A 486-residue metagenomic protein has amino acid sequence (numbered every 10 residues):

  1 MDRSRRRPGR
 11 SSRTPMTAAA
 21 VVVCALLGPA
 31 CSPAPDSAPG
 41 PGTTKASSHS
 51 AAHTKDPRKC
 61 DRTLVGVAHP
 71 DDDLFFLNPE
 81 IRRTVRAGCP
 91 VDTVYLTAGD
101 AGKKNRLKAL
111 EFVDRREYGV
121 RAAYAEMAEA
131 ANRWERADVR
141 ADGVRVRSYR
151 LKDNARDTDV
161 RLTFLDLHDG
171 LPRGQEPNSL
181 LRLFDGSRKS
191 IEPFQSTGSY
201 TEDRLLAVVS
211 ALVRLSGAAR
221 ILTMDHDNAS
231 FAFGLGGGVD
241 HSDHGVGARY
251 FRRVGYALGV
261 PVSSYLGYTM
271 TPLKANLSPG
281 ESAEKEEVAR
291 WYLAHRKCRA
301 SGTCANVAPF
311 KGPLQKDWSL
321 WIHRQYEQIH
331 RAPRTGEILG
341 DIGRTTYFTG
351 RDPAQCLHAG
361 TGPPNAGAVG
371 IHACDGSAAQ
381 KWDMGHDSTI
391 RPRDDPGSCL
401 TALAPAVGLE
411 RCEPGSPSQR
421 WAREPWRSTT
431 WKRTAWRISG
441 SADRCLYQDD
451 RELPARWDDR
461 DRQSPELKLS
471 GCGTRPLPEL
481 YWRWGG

Functional and structural regions predicted by a protein language model:
M1-A46: Secretory targeting and sorting signals
A30-S32, K59-D61, R299, T303-A305 (+6 more regions): Sequence contexts marking disulfide-bonded cysteines in secreted/extracellular proteins
G40-E202, L206-L215, S282, E286-G302 (+1 more regions): Active-site rim/loop-helix segments in enzyme catalytic domains that contact anionic ligands
L77-E80, R116, L205, V209 (+4 more regions): Stable alpha-helical elements in mature extracytoplasmic
T163-L165, S263, D383: General small-molecule cofactor/ligand-binding pocket signal
H168-E281: Internal alpha/beta domain cores that form substrate/cofactor-binding pockets in large enzymes and binding proteins
V246-G343: The feature marks non-catalytic terminal segments
A332-P364, Q380-P405, Q419-L453, W457-R460 (+1 more regions): Extracellular glycan-recognition/adhesion modules and their associated mucin-like linkers
